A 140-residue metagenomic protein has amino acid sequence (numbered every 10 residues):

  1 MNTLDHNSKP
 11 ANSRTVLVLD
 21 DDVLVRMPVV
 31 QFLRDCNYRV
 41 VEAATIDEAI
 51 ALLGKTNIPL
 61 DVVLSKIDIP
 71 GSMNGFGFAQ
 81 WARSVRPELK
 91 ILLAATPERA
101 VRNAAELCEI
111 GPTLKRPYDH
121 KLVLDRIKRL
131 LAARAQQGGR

Functional and structural regions predicted by a protein language model:
M1-L17, V23-L24, P28-V30, R34 (+6 more regions): Non-catalytic signal-transmission and effector/linker regions of two-component phosphorelay proteins
N37: Short glycine-rich hinge loops at helix-strand junctions in the catalytic core of two-component histidine kinases
E42-V62, R102: Acidic, metal-coordinating helix/loop segments flanking the phosphotransfer/catalytic sites of two-component signaling
L60, L64-R83, E98: Conserved phosphotransfer microenvironments
V63, T113-L114: Two-component signal transduction core modules
L93-A95: Hydrophobic/aromatic residues positioned on beta-strands within the core alpha/beta folds
V101-A105, I110: Receiver (REC) domain alpha4 helix and immediately following alpha4-beta5 loop
